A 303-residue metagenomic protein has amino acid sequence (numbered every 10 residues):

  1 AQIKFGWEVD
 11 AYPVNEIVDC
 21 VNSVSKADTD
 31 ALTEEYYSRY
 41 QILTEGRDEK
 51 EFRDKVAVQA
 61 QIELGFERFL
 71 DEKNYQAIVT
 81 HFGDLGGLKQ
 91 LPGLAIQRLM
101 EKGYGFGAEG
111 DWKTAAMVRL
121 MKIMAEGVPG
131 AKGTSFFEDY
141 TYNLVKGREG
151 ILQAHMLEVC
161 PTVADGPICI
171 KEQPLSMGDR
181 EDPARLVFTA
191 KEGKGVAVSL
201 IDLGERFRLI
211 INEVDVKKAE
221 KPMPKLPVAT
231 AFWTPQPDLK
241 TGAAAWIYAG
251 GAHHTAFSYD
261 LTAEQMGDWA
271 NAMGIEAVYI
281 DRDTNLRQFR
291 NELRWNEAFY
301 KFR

Functional and structural regions predicted by a protein language model:
A1-F5, G93-Q97, A272-I275: Short, solvent-exposed amphipathic alpha-helical segments in soluble enzyme and RNA/protein-processing domains
A1-Q90: A charged, amphipathic alpha-helical module
E8-C20, A108, I280-Q288: A generic structural motif
V9-Y12, H81, V128-E138, Y279-T284: Flexible, glycine/charged-enriched surface loops at secondary-structure junctions
H81-L88, T141-N143, T262-A263, R287: Gly/Ser/Thr-rich loops at beta-strand to alpha-helix junctions that form or flank small-molecule/cofactor-binding
Q90-G107: A short, gly/pro- and small-residue-rich
G103-P227: C-terminal catalytic subdomain
G178-R303: Extended hydrophobic packing segments that form well-structured cores
